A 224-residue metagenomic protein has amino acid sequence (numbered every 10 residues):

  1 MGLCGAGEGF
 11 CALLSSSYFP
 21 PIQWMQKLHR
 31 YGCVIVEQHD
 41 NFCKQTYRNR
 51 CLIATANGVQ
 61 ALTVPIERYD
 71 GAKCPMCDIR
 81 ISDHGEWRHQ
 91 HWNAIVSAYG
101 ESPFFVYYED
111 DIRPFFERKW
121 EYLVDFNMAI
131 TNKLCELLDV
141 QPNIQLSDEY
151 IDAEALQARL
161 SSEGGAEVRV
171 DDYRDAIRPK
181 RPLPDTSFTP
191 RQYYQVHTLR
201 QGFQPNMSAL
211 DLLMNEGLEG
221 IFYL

Functional and structural regions predicted by a protein language model:
G2-L224: Residues lining hydrophobic/aromatic ligand-binding pockets adjacent to catalytic sites
